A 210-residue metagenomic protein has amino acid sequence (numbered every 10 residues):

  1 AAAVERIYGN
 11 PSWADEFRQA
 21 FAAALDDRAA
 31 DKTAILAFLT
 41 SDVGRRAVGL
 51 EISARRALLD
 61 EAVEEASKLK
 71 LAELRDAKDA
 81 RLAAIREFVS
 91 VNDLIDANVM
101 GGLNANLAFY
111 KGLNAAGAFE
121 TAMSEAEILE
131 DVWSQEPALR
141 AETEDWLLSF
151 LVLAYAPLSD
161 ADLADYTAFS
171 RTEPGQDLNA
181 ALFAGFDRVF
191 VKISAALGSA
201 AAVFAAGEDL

Functional and structural regions predicted by a protein language model:
A1-A62, L197: N-terminal Sec/ER secretory leader and immediately downstream segment of secreted/extracellular precursors
A3-Y8, Q19-A24, T33-I35, L71-R75 (+6 more regions): Second-shell loop/turn segments in exported
I7-D15, D42, D79-L82, A141 (+4 more regions): Soluble non-cytosolic domains of exported or imported proteins
E16, A20, A30, A34 (+8 more regions): Extracytoplasmic/secreted proteins, especially bacterial periplasmic and envelope-associated proteins
D31-A37, A47-E51, N98-G102, L163-T167 (+1 more regions): Surface-exposed patches in mature extracellular/periplasmic domains of secreted proteins
R55-A156: Extended amphipathic alpha-helical interaction segments
I128-L129, P137-L210: A cross-kingdom marker for long, charged
